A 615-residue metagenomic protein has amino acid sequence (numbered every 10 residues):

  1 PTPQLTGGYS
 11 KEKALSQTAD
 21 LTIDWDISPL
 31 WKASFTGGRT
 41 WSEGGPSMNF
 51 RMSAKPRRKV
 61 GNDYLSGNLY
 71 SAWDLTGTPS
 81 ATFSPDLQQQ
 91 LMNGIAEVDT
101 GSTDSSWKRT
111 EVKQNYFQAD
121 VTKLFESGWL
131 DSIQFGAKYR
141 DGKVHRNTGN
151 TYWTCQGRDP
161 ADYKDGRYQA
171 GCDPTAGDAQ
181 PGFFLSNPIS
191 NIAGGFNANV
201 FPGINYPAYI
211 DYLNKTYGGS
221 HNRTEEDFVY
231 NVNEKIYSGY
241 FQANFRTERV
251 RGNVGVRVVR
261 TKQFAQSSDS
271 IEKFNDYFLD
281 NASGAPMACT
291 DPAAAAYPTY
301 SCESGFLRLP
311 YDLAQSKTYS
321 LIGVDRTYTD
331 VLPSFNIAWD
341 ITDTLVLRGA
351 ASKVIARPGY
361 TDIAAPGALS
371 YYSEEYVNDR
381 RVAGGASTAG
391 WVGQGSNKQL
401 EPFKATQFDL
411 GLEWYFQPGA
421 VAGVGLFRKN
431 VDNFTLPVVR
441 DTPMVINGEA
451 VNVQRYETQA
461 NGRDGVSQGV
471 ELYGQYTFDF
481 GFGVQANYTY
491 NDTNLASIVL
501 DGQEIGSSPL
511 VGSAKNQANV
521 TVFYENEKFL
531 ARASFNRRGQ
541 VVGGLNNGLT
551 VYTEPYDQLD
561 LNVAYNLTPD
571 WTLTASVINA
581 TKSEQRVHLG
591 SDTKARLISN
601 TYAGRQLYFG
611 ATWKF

Functional and structural regions predicted by a protein language model:
P1-T2, N62-G101, G149, R158-E226 (+3 more regions): Flexible glycine-rich, low-complexity coil/linker segments exposed to the extracellular/periplasmic environment
T2-F50, M92-T151, Y217-R251, R257 (+6 more regions): Outer-membrane beta-barrel transmembrane strands
P29, A33-F35, D131-A137, V250-V256 (+8 more regions): Transmembrane beta-strands of outer-membrane beta-barrel proteins
R39-E43, M52, R109, K113 (+13 more regions): Transmembrane beta-strands of outer-membrane beta-barrel pores
F50-K59, G149-D159, R223, S268-F278 (+7 more regions): Flexible, surface-exposed loop regions and adjacent strand-edge segments of Gram-negative outer-membrane beta-barrel
V346-R348, A356, D362-A364, S373-R455: Membrane-embedded beta-barrel scaffold of Gram-negative outer-membrane proteins
L426-V431, T435-N546, T581, G610: Gram-negative outer-membrane beta-barrel transporters
N536-G544, L561-F615: C-terminal beta-signal and adjacent terminal beta-strands/loops of Gram-negative outer-membrane beta-barrel proteins
